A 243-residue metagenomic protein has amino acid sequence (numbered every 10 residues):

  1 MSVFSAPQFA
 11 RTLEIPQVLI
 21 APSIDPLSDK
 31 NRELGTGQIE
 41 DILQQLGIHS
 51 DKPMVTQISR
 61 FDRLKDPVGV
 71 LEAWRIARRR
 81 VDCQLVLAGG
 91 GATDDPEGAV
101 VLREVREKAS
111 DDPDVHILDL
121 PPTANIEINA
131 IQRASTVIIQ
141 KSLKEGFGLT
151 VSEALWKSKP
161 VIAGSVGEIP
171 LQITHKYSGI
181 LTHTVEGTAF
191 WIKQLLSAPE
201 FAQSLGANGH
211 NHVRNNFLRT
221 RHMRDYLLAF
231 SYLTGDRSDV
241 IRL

Functional and structural regions predicted by a protein language model:
M1-L43: A short, active-site helix/loop in glycosyltransferases that binds the activated sugar's phosphate group
L43-K65, L71, L85-V86: Conserved donor-binding/catalytic core segment of Leloir-type glycosyltransferases
G89-T93, E97-A130: Nucleotide-activated donor-binding/catalytic signature segment of Leloir-type glycosyltransferases, i.e., the conserved
N129, S152-W156, G167-L171, Y177: Short alpha-helical segment that forms part of, or immediately flanks, the ligand-binding pocket in carbohydrate-active
L143: Aromatic "clamp/platform" in nucleotide-sugar-dependent glycosyltransferases that forms part of the donor/acceptor
P160-A163, I173: Short hydrophobic beta-strand element within catalytic cores of glycosyltransferases and related nucleotide-activated
H175-E186, Q194-P199: Conserved acidic donor-binding segment of nucleotide-sugar-dependent glycosyltransferases
Q194, F201-N216, H222-L228, Y232: A short, well-ordered alpha-helix in the C-terminal region of glycosyltransferases
